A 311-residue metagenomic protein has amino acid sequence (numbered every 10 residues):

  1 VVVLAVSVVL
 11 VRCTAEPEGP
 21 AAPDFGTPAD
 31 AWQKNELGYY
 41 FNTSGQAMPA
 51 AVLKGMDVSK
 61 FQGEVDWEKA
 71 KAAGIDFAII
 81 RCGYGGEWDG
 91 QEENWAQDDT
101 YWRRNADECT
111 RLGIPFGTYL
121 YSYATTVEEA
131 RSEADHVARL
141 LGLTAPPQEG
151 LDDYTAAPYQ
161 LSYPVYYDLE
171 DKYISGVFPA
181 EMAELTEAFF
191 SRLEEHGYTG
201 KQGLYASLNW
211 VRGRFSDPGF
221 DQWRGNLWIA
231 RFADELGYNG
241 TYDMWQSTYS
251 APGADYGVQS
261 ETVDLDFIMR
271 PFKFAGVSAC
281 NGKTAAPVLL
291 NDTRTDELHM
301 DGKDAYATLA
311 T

Functional and structural regions predicted by a protein language model:
V2-V9: Bacterial N-terminal signal peptides
G19-Q62, S216-L309: Functionally critical loop-and-helix segments that line ligand-binding/catalytic clefts of soluble enzyme domains
Y40-A188, E194-E195: Substrate-binding cleft of extracellular glycoside hydrolase catalytic domains
F116, G200-Q202, L227: Hydrophobic anchor at the start of a short beta-strand that flanks the dinucleotide cofactor-binding loop
L120, A206, R231: Short beta-strand/turn micro-motifs composed of small residues that flank or help shape donor/cofactor-binding pockets
V177-P179, R214-P218: A short secondary-structure junction signal
H196-G213: Aromatic-lined carbohydrate-recognition surfaces of secreted/lumenal glycan-active proteins
